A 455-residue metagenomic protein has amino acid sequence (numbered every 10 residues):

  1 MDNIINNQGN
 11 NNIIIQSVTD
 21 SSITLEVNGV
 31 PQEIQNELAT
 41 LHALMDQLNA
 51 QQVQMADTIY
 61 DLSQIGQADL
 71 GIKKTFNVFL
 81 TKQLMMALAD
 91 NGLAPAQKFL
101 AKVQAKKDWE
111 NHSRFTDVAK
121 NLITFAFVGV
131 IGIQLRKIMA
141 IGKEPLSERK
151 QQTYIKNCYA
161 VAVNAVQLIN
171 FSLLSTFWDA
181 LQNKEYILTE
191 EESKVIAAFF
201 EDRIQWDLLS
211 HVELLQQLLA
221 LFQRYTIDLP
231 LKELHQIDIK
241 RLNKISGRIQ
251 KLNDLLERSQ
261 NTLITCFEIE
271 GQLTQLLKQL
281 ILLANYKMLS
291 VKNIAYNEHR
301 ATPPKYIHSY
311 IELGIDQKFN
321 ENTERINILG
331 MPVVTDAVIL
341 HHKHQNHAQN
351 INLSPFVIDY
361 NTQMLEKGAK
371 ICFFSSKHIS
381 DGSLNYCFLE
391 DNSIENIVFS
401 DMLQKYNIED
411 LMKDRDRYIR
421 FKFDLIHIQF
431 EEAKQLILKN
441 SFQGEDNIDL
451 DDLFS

Functional and structural regions predicted by a protein language model:
M1-Y60, Q64: Long, low-complexity intrinsically disordered regions enriched in small/polar and proline/glycine residues
L25-V27, Q32, N36-A43, K74 (+5 more regions): Intrinsically disordered, low-complexity segments used for protein-protein interactions
I65-R248, F267-M288, E298-F319, R415-I419 (+3 more regions): Feature for intrinsically disordered/low-complexity regulatory segments and propeptides
N253-Q272: Histidine-centered catalytic/metal-binding microenvironments
N297-S455: Long C-terminal appendages of very large multidomain proteins
